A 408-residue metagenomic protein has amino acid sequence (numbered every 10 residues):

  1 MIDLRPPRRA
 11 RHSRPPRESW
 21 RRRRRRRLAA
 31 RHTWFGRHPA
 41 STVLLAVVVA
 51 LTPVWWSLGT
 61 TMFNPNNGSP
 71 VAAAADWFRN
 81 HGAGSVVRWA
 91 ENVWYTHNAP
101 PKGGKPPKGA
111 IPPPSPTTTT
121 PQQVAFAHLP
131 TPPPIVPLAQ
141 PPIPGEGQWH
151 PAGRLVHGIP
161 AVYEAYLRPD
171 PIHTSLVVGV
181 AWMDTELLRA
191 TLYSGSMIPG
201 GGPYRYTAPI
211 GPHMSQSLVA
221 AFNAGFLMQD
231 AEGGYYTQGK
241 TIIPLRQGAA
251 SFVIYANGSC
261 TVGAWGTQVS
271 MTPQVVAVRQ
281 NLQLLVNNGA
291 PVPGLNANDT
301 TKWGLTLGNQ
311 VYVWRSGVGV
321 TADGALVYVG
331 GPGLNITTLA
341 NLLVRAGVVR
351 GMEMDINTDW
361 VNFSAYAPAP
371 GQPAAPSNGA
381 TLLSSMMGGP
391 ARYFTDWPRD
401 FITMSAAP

Functional and structural regions predicted by a protein language model:
M1-R37: Terminal targeting segments of Actinobacterial cell-envelope proteins
L28-R31, T52-N67, V71-A72, D76-I243: Zymogen propeptides
H38-S57: Hydrophobic membrane-insertion alpha-helices, especially the h-region of bacterial N-terminal signal peptides
L176, Q247, V313, T395-R399: Short, solvent-exposed loop/turn segments at the edges of secondary structure
D184-L187, L192-R345: Aspartyl protease catalytic domain
V278, L285, P291, V349 (+2 more regions): Pepsin/retropepsin-fold aspartyl endopeptidases
V327-V329, I336-P368, Q372-A375, A380-M387: C-terminal soluble interaction/assembly domains
A374-P408: Low-complexity, Gly/Ser/Thr/Pro-rich intrinsically disordered linker/tail segments
